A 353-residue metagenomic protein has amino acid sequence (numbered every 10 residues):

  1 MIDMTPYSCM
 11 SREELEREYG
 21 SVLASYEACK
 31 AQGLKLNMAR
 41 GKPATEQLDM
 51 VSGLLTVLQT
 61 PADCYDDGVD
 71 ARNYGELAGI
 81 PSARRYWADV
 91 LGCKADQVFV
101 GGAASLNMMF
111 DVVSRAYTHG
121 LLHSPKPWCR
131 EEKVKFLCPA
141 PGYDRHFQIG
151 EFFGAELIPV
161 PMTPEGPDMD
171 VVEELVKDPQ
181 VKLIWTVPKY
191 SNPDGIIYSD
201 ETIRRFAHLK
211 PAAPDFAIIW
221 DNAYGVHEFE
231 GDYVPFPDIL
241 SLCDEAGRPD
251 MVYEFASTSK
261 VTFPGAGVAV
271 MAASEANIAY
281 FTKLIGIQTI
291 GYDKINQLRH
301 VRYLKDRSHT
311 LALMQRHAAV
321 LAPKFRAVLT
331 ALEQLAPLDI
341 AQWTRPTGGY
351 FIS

Functional and structural regions predicted by a protein language model:
I2-A78, S82-A83, A88-D89: N-terminal "arm"/small-domain region of PLP-dependent enzymes with the aminotransferase-like
G41-T45, S105-L106, G142-D144, E165 (+6 more regions): Short, solvent-exposed loop/turn segments at secondary-structure junctions
D63-C64, V69-P214, G225-G247: Conserved core of the PLP fold type I
G101, S241-A322, L335: Conserved core segment of the aminotransferase class I/II
Q315-L329, I340-S353: Conserved glycine-rich beta-strand-loop-beta hairpin in the small C-terminal domain of fold type I
